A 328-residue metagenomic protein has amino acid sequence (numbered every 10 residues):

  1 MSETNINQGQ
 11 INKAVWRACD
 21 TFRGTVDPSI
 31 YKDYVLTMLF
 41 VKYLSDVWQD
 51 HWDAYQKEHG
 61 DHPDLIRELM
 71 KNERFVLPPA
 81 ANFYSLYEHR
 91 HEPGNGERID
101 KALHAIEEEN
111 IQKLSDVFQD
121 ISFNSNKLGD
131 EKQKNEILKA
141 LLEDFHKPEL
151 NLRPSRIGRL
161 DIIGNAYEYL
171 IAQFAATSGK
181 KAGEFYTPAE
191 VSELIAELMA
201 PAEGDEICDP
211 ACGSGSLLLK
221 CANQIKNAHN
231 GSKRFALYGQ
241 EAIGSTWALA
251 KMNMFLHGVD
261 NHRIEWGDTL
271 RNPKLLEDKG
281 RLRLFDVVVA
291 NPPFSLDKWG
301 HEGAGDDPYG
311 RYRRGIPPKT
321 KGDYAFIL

Functional and structural regions predicted by a protein language model:
M1-E203, R263-E265, T269-K274: Non-catalytic, mostly N-terminal accessory regions of nucleic-acid modification and defense proteins
I6, Q10-R17, L39, D161 (+9 more regions): Generic recognition of stable, solvent-exposed alpha-helical segments in well-folded globular domains
Q56-E58, N261-H262, D286, G310-Y312: Short, surface-exposed linear patches
K147-S155, R283-V289, I316-K321: Short, mixed-charge, low-aromatic patches
T177, S232-K233, R311-R313: A short, mixed-charge helix-start or loop-turn motif at secondary-structure junctions
K181-A290, S295-D306: Conserved S-adenosyl-L-methionine
F294-A325: Mobile active-site "lid"/loop adjacent to the S-adenosyl-L-methionine
L328: A short glycine-rich, Lys/Arg-flanked "PGG" loop and its adjoining helix->strand segment in the class I
